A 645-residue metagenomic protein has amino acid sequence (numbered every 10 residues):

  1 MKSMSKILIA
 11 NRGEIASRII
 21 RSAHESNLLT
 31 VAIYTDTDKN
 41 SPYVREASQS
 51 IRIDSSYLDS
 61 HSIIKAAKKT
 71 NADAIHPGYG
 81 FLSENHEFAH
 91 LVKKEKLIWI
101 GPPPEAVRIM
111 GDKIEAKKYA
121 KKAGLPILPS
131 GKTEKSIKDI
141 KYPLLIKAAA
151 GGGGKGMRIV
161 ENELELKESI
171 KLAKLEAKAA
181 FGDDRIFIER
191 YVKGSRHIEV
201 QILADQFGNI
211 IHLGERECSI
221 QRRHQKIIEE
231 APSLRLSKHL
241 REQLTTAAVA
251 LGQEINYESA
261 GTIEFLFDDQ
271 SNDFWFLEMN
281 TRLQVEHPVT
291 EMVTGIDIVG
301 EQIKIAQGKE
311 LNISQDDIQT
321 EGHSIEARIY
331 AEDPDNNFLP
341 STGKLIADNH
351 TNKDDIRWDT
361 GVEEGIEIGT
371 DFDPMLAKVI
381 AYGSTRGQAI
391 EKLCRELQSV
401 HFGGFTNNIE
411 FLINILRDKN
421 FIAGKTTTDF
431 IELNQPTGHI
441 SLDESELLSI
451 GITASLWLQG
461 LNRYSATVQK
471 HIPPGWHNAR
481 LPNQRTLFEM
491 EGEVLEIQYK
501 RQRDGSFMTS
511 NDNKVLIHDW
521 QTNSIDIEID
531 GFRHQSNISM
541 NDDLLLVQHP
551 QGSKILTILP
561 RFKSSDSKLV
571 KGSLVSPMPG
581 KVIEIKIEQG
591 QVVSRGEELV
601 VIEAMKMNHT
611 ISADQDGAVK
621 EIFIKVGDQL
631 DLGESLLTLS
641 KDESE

Functional and structural regions predicted by a protein language model:
M1-I263, F267-H287: N-terminal beta-alpha lobe that positions the nucleotide/phosphoryl donor in ATP/NTP-coupled carboxylate activation
M157-I159, R190, L236, M375-S384 (+2 more regions): Short, well-ordered beta-strand elements within core beta-sheets of diverse protein domains
N162, A204-N209, D268-S271, N352 (+3 more regions): Short acidic-glycine loop/turn motifs at beta-strand connectors
A248, P288-S510, L632-E645: Catalytic cores of soluble metabolic enzymes centered on carboxylation/carboxyl-transfer
R501-G505, N511-H534, D543: Conserved nucleotide-binding/hydrolysis modules and their immediate coupling elements across P-loop/ASCE NTPase motors
S539, D543-S576: Catalytic P-loop NTP-binding/switch module of NTPases
S564-E645: Structured functional modules or segments
